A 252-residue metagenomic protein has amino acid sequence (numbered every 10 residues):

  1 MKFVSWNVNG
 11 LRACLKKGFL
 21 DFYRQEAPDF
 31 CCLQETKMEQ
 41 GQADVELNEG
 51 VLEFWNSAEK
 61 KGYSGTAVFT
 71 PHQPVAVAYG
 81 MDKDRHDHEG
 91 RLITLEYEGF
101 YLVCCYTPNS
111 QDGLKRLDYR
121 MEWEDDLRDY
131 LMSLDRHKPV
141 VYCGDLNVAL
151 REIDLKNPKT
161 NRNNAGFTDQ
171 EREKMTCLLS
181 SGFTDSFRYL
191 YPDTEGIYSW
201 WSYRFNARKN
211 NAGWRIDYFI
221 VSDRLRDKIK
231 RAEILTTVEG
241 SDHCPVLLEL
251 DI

Functional and structural regions predicted by a protein language model:
M1-N48, L52, A58, Y63-S64 (+2 more regions): N-terminal, active-site-proximal structural segment of metallo-dependent hydrolase catalytic domains
M1-N9, G99-Q111, C143: Active-site-proximal beta-strand elements of phosphoester/diester hydrolases
N7, Y23-G41, L102, L131-E152 (+4 more regions): Active-site beta-strand/loop signature of hydrolases that rely on acidic residues for catalysis
K37, Q42-S110: Structured beta-strand-rich core segments of catalytic domains in phosphoester-bond hydrolases
G50-L52, W123-A212, I216: Metal-dependent phosphoesterases centered on the DNase I-like endonuclease/exonuclease/phosphatase
K61-A76, F205-D227: Conserved beta strand-loop-helix elements of the APE1-like EEP
P71, L95-E98, S222-D223, L248-I252: Active-site beta-strand termini and strand-to-loop segments that position acidic
D82-K83, P108-E124, K159-N163: Surface-exposed cleft-lining segments at the edges of enzyme active sites
